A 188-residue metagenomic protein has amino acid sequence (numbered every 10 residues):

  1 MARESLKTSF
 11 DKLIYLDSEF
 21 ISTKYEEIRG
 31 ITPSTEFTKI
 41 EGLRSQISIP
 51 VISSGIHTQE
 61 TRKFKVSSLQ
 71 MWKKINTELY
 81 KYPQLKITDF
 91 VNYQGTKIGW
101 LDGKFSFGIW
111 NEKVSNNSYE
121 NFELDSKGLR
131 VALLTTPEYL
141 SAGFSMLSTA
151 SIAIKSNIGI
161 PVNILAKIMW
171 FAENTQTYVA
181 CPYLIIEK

Functional and structural regions predicted by a protein language model:
M1-T35, H57-Y119: Membrane pore-forming effector domains from diverse proteins
T38-R62: Polybasic, Ser/Thr-rich amphipathic helices
T96-K188: Long, helix-rich, hydrophobic modules that act as membrane-proximal anchors or helical bundle/coiled-coil regulators
